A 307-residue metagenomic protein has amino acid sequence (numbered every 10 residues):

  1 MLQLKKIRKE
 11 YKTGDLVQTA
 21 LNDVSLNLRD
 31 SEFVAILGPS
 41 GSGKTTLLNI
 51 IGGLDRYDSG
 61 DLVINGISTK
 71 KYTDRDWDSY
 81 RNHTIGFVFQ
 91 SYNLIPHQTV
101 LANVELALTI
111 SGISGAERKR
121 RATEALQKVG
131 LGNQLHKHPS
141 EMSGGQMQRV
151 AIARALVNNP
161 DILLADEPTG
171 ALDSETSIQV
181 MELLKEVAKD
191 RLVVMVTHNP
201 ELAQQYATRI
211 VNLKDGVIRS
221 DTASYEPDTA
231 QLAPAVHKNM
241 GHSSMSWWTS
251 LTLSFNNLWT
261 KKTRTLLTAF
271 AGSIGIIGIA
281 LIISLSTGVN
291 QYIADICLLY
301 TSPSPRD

Functional and structural regions predicted by a protein language model:
G52: Helix-to-loop junction immediately C-terminal to a conserved catalytic motif
S79, H138-Q148: Conserved ABC ATPase signature
H83, L183-M195: Conserved catalytic loops of ABC-family nucleotide-binding domains
V157-D161, D190: A short, proline-enriched helix->beta-strand linker immediately N-terminal to the Walker B motif in ABC-type P-loop
L163-D166: Catalytic Walker B motif of ABC-type/P-loop ATPase nucleotide-binding domains
T263-N290: Short, strongly hydrophobic transmembrane alpha-helices
Y300-D307: Conserved small/polar residues in nucleotide/adenosyl-binding loops
